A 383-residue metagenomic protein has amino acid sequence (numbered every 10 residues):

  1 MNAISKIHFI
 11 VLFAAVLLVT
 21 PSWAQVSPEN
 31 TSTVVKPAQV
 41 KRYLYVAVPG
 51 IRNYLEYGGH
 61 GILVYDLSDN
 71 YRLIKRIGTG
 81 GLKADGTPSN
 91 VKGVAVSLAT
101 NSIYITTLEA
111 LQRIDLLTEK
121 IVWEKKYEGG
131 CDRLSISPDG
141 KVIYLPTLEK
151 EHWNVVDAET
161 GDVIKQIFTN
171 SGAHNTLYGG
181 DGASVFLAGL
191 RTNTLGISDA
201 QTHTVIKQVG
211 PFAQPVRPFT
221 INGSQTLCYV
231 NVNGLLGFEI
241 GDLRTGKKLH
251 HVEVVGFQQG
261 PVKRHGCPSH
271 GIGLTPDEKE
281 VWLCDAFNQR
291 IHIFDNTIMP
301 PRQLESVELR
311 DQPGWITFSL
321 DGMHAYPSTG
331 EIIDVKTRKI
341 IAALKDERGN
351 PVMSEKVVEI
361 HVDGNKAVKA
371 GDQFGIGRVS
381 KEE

Functional and structural regions predicted by a protein language model:
M1-V11: Bacterial N-terminal signal peptides that target proteins for export
F9-P21: Bacterial N-terminal signal peptides
P21, Q25-E383: Predominantly soluble domains enriched in secretory-pathway, periplasmic, or organellar proteins
